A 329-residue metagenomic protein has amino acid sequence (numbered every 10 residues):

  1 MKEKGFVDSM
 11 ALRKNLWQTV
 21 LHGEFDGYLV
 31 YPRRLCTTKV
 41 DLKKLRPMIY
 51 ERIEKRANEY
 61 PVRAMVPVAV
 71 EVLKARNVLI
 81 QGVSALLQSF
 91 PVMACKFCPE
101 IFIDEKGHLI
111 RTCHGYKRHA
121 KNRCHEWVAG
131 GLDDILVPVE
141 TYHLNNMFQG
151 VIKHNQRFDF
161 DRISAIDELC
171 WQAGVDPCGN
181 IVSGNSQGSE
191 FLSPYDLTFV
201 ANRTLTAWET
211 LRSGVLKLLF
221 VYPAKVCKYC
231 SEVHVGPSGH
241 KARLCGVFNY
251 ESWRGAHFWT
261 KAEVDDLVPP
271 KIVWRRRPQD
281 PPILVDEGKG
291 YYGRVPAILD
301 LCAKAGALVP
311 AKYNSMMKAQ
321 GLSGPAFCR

Functional and structural regions predicted by a protein language model:
K4-S9, R13, T19-L73, N77-A85 (+2 more regions): Cys/His-rich zinc-coordinating modules
V83-F97, I103, C113, A120-R123: Core mature regions of organelle-targeted
C98-I101, H114-Y116, C230-V233, G246-F248: Structured beta-strand/turn binding interfaces of compact recognition modules in eukaryotic regulators
D104, G236: Short, basic interhelical loop/turn and adjoining N-cap of the next helix at nucleic-acid- or acidic-partner-contacting
